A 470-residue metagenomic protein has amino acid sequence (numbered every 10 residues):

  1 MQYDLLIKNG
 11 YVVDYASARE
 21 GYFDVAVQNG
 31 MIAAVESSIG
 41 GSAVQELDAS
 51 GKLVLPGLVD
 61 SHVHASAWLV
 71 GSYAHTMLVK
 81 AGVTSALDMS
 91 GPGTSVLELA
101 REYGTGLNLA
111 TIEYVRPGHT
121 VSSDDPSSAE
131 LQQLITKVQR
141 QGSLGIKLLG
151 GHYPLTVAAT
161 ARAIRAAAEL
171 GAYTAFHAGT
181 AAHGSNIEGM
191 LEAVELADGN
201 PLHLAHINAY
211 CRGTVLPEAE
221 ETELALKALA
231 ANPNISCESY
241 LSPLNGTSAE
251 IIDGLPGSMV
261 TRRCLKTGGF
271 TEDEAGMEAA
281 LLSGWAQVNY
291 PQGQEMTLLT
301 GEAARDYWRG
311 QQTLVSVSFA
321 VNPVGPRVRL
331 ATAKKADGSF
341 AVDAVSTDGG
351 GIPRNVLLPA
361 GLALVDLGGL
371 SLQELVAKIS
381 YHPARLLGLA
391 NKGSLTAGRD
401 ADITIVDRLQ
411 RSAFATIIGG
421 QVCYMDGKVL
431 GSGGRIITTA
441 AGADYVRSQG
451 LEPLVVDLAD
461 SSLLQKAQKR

Functional and structural regions predicted by a protein language model:
M1-F23, Q28, S37-S38, T76-K80 (+4 more regions): Active-site microenvironment of metallo-dependent hydrolases
L6, V44-D48, L109-T111, T416: Conserved beta-strand scaffold positions in the cores of enzyme catalytic domains, especially in NTP/NDP-utilizing
I39-G41, D48-G104, E188: Metal-associated gating/positioning segment near the N- to mid-region
G57-V63, A86-D88, L109-E113, I146-L148 (+4 more regions): Hydrophobic faces of well-ordered beta-strands that scaffold small-molecule active sites in alpha/beta enzyme cores
H64, G91-P92, Y114-G118, L149-Y153 (+4 more regions): Active-site beta-loop-alpha junctions enriched in small/polar residues
Y73-Y153, R165-A172: Divalent-metal coordination cores built from histidine and acidic residues
G145-H203, Y210-E218, A249-P256, R262-E295: Divalent metal-binding pocket/active-site signature
V215-A363, K469-R470: Active-site neighborhoods of metal-dependent hydrolases
